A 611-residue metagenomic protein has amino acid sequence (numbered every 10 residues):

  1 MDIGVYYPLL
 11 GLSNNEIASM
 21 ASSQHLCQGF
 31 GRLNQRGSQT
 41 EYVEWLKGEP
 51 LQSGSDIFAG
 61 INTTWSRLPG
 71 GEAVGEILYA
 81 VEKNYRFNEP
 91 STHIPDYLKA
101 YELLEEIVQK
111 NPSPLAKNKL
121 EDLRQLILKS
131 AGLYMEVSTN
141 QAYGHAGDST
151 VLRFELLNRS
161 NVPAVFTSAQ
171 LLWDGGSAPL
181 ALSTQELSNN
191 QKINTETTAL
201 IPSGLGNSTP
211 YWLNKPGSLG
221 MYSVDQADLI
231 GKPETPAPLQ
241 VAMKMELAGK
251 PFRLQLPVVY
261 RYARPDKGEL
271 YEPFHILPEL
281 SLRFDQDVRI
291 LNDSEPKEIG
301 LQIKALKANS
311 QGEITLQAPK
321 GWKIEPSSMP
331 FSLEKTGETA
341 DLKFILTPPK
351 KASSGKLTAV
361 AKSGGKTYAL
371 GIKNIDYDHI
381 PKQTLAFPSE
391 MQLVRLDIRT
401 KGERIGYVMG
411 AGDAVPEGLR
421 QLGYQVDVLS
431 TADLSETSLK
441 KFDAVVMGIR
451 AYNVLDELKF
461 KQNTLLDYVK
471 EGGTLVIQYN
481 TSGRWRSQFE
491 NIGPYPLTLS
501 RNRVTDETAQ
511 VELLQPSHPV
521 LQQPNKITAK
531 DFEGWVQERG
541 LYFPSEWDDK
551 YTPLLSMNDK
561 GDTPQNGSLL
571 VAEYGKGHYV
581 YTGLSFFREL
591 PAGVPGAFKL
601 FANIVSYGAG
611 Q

Functional and structural regions predicted by a protein language model:
M1-Y134: Metal-dependent de-N-acetylase/amidase catalytic core
D96, L104, N111-P112, A116-D122 (+10 more regions): Carbohydrate-binding surfaces of carbohydrate-active enzymes
T139-T400: Long beta-sheet-rich domains in secretory-pathway and surface-associated proteins
T367-G448, T481, R503-V504, R588 (+1 more regions): Aromatic-Pro/Gly-enriched surface loop or interdomain linker that acts as a lid/target-recognition segment
P388-M391, T431-L434, F460-N463, T563-L569: Alpha-helical scaffolding within the catalytic cores of extracellular/periplasmic polymer-degrading hydrolases
D443-G448, V476, Y579-G583: Structural motif
R450-F532: A glycine-rich, often tryptophan-bearing local segment used as a flexible ligand/cofactor-contacting loop or short
L499-G593: Catalytic beta-strand/loop cores that center a nucleophilic Ser/Cys/Thr and support acyl-enzyme chemistry
